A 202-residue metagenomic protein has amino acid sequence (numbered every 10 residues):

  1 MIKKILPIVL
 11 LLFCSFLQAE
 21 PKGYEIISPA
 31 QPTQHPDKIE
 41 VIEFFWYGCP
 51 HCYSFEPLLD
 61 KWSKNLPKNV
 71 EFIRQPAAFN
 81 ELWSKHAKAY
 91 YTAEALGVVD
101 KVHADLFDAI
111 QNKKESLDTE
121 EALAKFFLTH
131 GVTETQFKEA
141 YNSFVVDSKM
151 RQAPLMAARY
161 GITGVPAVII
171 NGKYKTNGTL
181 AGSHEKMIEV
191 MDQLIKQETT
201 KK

Functional and structural regions predicted by a protein language model:
I2-E81, P154, A158-R159, Q193-K202: Extracytoplasmic thiol/disulfide redox context detector
C14, T119, N142-S143: Polar helix-capping/helix-linker motif
Y47-H51, A78-L82, D108-K113, V145 (+1 more regions): Solvent-exposed loop/turn segments at secondary-structure junctions within structured extracellular/periplasmic domains
G48, S63-L66, A93-G97, I110-K114 (+5 more regions): Sec/Tat-exported extracytoplasmic proteins
Y53-E56, W83-A87, A181-H184: Conserved strand-to-helix beginnings and helix N-cap segments that scaffold or border functional pockets
E56-S63, H86-Y90, H103, E120 (+5 more regions): Extracytoplasmic/secreted envelope proteins and their assembly/folding machinery, especially bacterial periplasmic
K68-A95, K101-L128: Structural microenvironment flanking redox-active thiols in thiol-disulfide oxidoreductases
T129-K202: C-terminal cap of thioredoxin/glutaredoxin-like
